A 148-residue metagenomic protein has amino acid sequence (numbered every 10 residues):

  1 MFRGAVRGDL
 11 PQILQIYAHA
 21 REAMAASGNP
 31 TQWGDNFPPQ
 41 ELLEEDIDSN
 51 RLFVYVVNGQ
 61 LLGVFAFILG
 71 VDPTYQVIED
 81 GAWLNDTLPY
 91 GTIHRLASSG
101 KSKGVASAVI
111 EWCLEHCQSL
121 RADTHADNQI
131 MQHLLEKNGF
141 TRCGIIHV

Functional and structural regions predicted by a protein language model:
M1-Q15: A short beta-loop-alpha structural element at the N-terminal edge of CoA-dependent acyl/N-acetyltransferase catalytic
A5, R95-S98, T124: Hydrophobic adenine-recognition pocket in adenosine-nucleotide-binding enzymes
R21-L42: Conserved GNAT-fold acetyl-CoA-binding loop/helix
S49-F67: Conserved beta-hairpin
A66-K101: Conserved acyl-donor/pantetheine-binding loop and adjacent beta-alpha core of acyl/acetyltransferases and related
T92, H116-D127: Conserved GNAT acetyl-CoA-binding A-motif
S98-E115, Q132-K137: Conserved acetyl-CoA-binding loop-helix of GNAT-fold acetyltransferases
D123, T141-V148: Conserved catalytic-core motifs of GNAT/GCN5-like acyltransferases
